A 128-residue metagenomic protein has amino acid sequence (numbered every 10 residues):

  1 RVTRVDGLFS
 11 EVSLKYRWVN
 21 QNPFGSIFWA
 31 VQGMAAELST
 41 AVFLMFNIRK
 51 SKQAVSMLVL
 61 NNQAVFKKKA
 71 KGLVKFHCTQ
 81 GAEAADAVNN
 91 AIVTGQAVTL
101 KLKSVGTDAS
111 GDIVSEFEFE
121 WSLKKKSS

Functional and structural regions predicted by a protein language model:
R1-I27: Catalytic strand-loop segment that frames the active site of acyl-thioester-processing enzymes
R1-V2, L60-F66, A87-N89: Short structured motifs
E11-S13, Q63, K75-T79, K101-K103 (+1 more regions): Beta-strand secondary-structure signal
L14-Y16, F66, Q80, L123: Hydrophobic residues in beta-strands and at strand termini
V19-A41, A54: Hot-dog-fold acyl-thioester-processing enzymes
P23-V31, V65, K69, G95: Residues at secondary-structure transition points
F43-A82: Hydrophobic beta-strand-centered segment that forms part of the acyl-chain substrate-binding groove
A70-K71, G81-S128: HotDog/MaoC-like acyl-thioester-processing domains
